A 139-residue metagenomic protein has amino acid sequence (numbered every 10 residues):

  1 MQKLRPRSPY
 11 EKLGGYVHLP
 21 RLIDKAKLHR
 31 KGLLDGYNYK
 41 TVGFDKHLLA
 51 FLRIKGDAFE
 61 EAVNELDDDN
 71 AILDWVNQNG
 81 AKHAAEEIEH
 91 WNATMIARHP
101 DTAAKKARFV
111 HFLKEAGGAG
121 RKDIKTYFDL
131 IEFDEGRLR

Functional and structural regions predicted by a protein language model:
M1-G36, N92-R139: Polar/charged low-complexity regulatory segments
P9-K12, Y39-F44, L49, A81 (+1 more regions): Homeobox/homeodomain signature
D24-K27, I54-D57, E86: Generic structural signal for well-ordered, non-membrane alpha-helices
L34-N77: Amphipathic alpha-helical packing elements
F59, V63-G118: Amphipathic protein-protein interaction modules
